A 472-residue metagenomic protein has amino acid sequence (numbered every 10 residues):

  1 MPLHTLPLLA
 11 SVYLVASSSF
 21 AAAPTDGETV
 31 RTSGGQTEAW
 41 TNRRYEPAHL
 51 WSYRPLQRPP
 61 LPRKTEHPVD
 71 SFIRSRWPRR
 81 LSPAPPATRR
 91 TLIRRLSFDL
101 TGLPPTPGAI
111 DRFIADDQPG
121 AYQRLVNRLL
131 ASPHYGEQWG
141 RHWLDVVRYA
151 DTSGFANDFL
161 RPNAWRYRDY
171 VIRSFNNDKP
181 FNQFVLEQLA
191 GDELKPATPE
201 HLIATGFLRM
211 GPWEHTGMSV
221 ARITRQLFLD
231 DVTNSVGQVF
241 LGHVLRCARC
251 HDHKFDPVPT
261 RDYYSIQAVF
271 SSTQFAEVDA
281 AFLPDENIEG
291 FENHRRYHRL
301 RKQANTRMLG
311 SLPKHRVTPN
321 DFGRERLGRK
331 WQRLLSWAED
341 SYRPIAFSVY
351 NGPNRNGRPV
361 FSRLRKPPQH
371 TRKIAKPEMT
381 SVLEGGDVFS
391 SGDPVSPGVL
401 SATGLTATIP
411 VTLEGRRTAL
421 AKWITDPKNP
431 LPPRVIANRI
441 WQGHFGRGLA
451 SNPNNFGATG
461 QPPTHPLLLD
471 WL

Functional and structural regions predicted by a protein language model:
M1-P2: N-terminal secretory signal peptides that target proteins for export/translocation
T5-S18: Bacterial N-terminal signal peptides
A21-K64: N-terminal pre-domain segments of enzymes
E46-L50, H201, E414: A short, polar/charged loop/turn motif at coil->beta-strand junctions and beta-hairpin connectors
R63-R95, D99, L103-H134, Y149-P196 (+2 more regions): Primarily short, surface-exposed interaction patches in extracytoplasmic proteins
E137-G140: Amphipathic alpha-helical scaffolding segments comprising HEAT/armadillo-like alpha-solenoid repeats
E193-R299: Sequence context surrounding c-type heme c attachment/ligation sites in exported
